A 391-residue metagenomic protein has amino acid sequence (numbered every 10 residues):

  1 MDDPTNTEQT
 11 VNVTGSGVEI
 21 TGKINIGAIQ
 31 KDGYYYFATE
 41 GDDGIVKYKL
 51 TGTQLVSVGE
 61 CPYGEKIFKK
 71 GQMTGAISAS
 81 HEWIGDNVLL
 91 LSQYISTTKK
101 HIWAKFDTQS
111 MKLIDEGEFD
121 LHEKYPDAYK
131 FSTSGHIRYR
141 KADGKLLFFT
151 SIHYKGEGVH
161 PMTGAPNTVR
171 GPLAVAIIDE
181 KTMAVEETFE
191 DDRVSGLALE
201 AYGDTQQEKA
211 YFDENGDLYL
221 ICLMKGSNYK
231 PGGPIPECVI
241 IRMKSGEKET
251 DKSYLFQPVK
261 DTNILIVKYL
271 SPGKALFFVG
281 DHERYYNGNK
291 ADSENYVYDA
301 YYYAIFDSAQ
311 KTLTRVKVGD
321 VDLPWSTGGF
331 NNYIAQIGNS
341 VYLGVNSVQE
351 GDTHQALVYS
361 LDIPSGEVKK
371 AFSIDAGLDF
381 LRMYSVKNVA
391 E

Functional and structural regions predicted by a protein language model:
V11-E116: Post-signal peptide N-terminal segment of secreted/secretory-pathway proteins
T21-Q30, I67-E82, P126-R138, L197-K209 (+3 more regions): Repeated scaffold domains used in trafficking and secretory/extracellular systems, primarily beta-propellers
G22, V56-K69, K112-P126, V185-V194 (+3 more regions): Beta-propeller fold detector
D32-G33, D86-N87, D143-G144, N215-G216 (+2 more regions): Short coil/turn segments that connect the beta-strands within blades of beta-propeller domains
S92-S96, F148-G171, L220-I235, F278-Y298 (+1 more regions): Short, conserved, GDST-rich strand-edge loop motifs in beta-rich repeat architectures
H101-S110, M162-A184, G233-E247, N295-A309 (+1 more regions): Beta-propeller blade signature
G164-G246: Long, internal scaffold/assembly segments composed of regular secondary structure
E247-H354: Intrinsically disordered, low-complexity segments enriched in Gly and acidic/Ser/Thr residues that form flexible
